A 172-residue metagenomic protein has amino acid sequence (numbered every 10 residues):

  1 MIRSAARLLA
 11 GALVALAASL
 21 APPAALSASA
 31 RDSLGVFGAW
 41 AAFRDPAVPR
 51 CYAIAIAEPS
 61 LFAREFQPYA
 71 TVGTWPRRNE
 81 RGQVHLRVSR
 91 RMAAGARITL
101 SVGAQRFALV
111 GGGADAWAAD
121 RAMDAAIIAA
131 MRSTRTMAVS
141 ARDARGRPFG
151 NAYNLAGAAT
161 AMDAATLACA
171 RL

Functional and structural regions predicted by a protein language model:
M1-A12: Bacterial N-terminal signal peptides that target proteins for export
A10-A21: Bacterial N-terminal signal peptides
A25-L172: A generic "folded-domain core" signal
